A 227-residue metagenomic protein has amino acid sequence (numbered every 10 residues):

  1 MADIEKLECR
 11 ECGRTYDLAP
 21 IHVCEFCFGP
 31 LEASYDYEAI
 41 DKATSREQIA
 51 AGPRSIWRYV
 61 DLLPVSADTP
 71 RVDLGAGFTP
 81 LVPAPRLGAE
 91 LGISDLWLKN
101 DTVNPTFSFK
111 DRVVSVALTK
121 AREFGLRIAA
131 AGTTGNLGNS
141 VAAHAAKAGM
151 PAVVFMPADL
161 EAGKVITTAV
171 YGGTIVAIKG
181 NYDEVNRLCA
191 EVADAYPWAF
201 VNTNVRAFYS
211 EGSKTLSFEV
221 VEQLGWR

Functional and structural regions predicted by a protein language model:
M1-R227: PLP-dependent amino-acid enzyme catalytic core
